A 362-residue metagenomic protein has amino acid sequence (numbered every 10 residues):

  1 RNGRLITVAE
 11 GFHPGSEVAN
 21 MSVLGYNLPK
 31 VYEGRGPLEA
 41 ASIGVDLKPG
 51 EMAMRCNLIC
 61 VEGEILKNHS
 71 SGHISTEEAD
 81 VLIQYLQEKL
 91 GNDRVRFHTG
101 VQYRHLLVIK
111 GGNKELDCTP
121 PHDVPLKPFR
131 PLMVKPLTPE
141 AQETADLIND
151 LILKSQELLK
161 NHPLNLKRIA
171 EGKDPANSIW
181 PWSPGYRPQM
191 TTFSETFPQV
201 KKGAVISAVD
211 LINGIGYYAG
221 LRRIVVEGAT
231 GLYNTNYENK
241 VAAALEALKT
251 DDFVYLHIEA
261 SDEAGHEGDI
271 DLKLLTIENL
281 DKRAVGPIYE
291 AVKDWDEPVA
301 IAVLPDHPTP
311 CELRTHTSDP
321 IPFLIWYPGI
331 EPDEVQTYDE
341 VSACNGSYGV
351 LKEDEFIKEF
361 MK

Functional and structural regions predicted by a protein language model:
R1-K362: Feature captures the catalytic ectodomains and active-site-proximal regions of enzymes that hydrolyze or transfer
